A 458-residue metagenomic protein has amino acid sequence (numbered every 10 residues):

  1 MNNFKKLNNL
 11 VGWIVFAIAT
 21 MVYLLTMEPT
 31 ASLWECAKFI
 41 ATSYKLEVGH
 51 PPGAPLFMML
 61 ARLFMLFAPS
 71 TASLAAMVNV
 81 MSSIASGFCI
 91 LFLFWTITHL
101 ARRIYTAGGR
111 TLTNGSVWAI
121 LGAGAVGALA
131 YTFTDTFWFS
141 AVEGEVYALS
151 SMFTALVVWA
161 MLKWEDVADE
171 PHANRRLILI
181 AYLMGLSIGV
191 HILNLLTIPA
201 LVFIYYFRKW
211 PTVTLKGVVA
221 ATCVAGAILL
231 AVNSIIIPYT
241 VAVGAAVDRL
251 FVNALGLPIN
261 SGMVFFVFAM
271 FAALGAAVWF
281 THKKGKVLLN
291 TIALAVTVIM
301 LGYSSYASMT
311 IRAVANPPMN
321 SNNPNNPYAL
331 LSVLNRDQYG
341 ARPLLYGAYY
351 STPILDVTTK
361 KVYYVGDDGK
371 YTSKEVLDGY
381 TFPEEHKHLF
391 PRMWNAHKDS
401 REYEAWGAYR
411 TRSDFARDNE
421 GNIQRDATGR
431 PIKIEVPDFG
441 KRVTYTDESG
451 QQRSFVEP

Functional and structural regions predicted by a protein language model:
M1-V22, A107-G124, F266, M270-L301: Start-transfer (signal-anchor) and selected internal transmembrane alpha helices of multi-pass inner/ER membrane
K5-L33, Y131-F133, H191, L230-S234 (+1 more regions): Transmembrane signal-anchor helices characteristic of membrane glycosylation enzymes that use polyprenol
W13, V80-L112, L156-A160: Transmembrane-helix motifs of polytopic, lipid-linked glycan transferases
L24, T71-N79, I104-I120, G124-S151 (+2 more regions): Aromatic- and kink-enriched transmembrane "portal" helix at the membrane-lumen/periplasm boundary that abuts
M27-F39, G49-A61, N320-N322: Extracytoplasmic catalytic/substrate-binding loops of multi-pass membrane glycan-assembly enzymes
H50-A72, S83-I84, L91: Short hydrophobic/aromatic helix or loop-helix immediately within or flanking a transmembrane segment in polytopic
A101, T106, L112-W118, V157-R176 (+1 more regions): Membrane-interface transmembrane helices that cradle and orient dolichyl/undecaprenyl
I120-A125, V167-G185, T214-A227: Short hydrophobic alpha-helices at membrane interfaces in multi-pass membrane enzymes
